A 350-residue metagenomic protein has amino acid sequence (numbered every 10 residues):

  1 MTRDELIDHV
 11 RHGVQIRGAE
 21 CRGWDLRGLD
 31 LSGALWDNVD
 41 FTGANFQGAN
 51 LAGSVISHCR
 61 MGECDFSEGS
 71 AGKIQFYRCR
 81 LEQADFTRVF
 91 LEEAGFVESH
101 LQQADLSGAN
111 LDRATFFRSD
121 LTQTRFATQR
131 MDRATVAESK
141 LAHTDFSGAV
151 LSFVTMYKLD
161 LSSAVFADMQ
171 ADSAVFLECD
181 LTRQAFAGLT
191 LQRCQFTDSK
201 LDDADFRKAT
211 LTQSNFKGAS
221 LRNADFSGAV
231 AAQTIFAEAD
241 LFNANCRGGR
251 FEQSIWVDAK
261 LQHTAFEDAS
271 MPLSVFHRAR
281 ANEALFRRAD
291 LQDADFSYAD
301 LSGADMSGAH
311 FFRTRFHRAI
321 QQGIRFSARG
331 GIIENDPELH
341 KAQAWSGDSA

Functional and structural regions predicted by a protein language model:
M1-A350: Tandem repeat scaffolds
